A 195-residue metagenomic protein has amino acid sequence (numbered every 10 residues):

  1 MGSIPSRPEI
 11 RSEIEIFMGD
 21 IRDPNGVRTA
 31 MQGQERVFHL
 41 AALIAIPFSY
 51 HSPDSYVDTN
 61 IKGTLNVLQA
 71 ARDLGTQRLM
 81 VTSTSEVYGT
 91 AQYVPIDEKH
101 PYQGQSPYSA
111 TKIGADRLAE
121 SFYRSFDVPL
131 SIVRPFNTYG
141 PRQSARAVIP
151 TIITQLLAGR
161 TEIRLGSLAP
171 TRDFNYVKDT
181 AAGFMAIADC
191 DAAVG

Functional and structural regions predicted by a protein language model:
M1-T138, K178, A188: N-terminal Rossmann-like NAD(P)+-binding domain of SDR-like oxidoreductases, especially those catalyzing
H39, V81, R164-P170: A structural signal for the hydrophobic beta-strands that form the central parallel beta-sheet of Rossmann-like
S49, I152, L165-L168: Generic structural signal for conserved hydrophobic packing positions in ordered secondary structure
Q105, F136-R146, S167-V177: Glycine-rich "substrate-gating" loop/helix at the edge of Rossmann-like oxidoreductase active sites
R124, P129, P150-I163, N175-G195: Alpha-helical substrate-binding/gating segment
